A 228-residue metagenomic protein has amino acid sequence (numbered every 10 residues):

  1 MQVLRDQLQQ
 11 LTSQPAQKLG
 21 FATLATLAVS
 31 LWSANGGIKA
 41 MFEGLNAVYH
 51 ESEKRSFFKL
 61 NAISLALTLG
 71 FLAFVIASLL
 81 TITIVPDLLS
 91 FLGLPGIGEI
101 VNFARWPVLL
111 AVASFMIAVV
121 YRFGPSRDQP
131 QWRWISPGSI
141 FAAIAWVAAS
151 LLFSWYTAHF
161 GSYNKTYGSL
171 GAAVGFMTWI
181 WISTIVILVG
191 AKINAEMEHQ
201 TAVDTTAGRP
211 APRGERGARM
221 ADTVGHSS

Functional and structural regions predicted by a protein language model:
M1-S228: Membrane-embedded alpha-helices and immediately adjacent juxtamembrane helical segments in alpha-helical membrane
